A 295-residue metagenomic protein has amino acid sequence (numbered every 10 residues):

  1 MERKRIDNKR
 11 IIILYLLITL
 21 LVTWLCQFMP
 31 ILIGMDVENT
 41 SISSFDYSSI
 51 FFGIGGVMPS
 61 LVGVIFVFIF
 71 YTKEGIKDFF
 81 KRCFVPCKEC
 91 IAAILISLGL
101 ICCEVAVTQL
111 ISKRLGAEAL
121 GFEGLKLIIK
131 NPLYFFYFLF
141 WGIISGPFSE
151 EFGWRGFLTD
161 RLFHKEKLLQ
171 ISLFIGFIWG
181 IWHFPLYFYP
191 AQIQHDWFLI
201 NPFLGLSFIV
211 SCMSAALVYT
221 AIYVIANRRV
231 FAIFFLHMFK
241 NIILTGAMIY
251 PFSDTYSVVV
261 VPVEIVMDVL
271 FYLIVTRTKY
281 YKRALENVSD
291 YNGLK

Functional and structural regions predicted by a protein language model:
E2-P147, I175, T245-K295: Specific transmembrane helices
I12-L16, A93, F157, I171-S172 (+1 more regions): Alpha-helical transmembrane segments and their helix-entry boundary regions
I33, F157-K165, I193, A247: Membrane-interfacial alpha-helical segments at the cytosolic side of multi-pass membrane proteins
I101, I143, P147-F148, G180 (+1 more regions): Residue-level hotspots within the lipid-embedded alpha helices of multi-pass solute transporters
V105-R114, E150-E151, Q170-Q192: Transmembrane alpha-helix/helix-exit interface in multi-pass inner-membrane proteins
V107, L158, A215-Y219, F271: Hydrophobic/aromatic residues in alpha-helical transmembrane segments
S149-I181, V224-R229: Membrane-interface helix/loop boundary segments of multi-pass membrane proteins
W197-V263: Functionally important transmembrane alpha-helices
